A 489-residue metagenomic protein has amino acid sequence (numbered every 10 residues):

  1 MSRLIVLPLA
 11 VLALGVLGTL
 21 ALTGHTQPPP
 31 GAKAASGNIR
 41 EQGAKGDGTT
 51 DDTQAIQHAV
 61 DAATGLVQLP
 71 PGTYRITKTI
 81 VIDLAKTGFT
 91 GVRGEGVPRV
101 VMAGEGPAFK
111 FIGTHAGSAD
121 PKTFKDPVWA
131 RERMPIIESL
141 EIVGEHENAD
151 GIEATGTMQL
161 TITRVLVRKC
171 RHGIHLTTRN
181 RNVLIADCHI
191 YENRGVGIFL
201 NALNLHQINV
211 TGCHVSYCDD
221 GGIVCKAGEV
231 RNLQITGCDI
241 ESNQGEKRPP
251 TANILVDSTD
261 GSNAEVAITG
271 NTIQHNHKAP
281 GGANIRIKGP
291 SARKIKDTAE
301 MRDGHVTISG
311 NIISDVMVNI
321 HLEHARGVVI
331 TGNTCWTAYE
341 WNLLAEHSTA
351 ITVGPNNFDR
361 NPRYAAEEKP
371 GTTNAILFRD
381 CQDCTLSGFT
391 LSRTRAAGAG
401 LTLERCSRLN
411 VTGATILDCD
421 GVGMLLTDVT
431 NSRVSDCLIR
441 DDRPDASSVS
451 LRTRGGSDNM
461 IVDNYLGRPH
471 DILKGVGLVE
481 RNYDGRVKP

Functional and structural regions predicted by a protein language model:
M1-L9: Bacterial N-terminal signal peptides that target proteins for export
P8-T19: Bacterial N-terminal signal peptides
H25-A55: Right-handed parallel beta-helix/beta-solenoid
G43, T53, Q57, D61-G106 (+1 more regions): N-terminal extracellular ligand-recognition/capping segment immediately after the signal peptide
T64, L84-T87, G104, E132 (+36 more regions): Parallel beta-helix/beta-solenoid
T77-I82, A103-V128, E145-A154, R168-L176 (+10 more regions): Extracellular beta-strand/beta-solenoid scaffold signature
G91-V97, F111-C170, T236, A267-Q274 (+1 more regions): Parallel beta-helix/beta-solenoid
